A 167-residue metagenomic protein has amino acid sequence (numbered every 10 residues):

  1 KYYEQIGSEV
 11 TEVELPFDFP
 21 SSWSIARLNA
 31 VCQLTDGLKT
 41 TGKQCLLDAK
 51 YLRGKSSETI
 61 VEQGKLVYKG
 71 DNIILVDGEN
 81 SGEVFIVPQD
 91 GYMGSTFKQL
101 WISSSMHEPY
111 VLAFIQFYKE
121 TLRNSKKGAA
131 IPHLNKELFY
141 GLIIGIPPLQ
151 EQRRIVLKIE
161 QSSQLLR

Functional and structural regions predicted by a protein language model:
Y2-V10, N29-Q63, Y68, I74: DNA target-recognition patches
S8-L38, K50-L52, L149-L157, S163-R167: Non-catalytic DNA-recognition/assembly elements of restriction-modification systems
V13-D18, K98-S103, Y140-I146: Short, well-ordered beta-strand elements within core beta-sheets of diverse protein domains
S21, C45, G91, P132: Residues that recognize and position ribonucleotide moieties
V31-L34, V76, S103, F114-T121 (+1 more regions): Generic, well-ordered alpha-helical scaffold segments in large soluble proteins
L52-K55, Q63-Y118, K126-G128, N135: A short beta-sheet element
V84-F85, P109, L122-N124, E151-V156 (+1 more regions): Extended hydrophobic-aromatic, low-complexity segments
